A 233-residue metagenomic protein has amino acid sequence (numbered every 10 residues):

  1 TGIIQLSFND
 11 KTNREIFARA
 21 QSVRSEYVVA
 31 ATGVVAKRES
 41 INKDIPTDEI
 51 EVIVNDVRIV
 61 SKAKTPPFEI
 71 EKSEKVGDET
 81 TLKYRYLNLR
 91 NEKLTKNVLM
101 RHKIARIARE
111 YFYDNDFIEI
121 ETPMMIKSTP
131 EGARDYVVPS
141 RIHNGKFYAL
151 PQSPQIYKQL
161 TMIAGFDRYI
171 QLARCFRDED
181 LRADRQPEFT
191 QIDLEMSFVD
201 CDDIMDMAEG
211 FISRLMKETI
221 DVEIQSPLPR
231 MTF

Functional and structural regions predicted by a protein language model:
T1-F233: Class II aminoacyl-tRNA synthetase catalytic cores and aaRS-like
